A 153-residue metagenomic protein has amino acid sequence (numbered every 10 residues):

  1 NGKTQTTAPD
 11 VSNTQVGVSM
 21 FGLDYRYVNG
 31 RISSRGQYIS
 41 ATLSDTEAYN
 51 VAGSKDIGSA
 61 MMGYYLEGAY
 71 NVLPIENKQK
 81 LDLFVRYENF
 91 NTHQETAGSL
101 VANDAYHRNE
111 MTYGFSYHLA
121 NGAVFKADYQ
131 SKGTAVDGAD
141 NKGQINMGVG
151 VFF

Functional and structural regions predicted by a protein language model:
G2-F153: Outer-membrane beta-barrel pore domains
